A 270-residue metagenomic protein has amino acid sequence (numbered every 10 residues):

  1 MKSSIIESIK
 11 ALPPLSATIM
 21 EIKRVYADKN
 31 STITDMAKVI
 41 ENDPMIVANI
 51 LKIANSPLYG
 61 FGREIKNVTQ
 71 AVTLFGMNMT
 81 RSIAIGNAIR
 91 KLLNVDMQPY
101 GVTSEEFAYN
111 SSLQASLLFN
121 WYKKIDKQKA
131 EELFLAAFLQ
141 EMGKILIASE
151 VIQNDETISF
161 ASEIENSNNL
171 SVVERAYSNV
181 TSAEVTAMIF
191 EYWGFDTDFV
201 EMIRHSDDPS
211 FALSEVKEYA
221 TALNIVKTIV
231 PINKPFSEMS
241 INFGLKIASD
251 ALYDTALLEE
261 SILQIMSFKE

Functional and structural regions predicted by a protein language model:
M1-M142, L146-Q153, Y177-S237: Conserved alpha-helical "signature site" that marks functionally important helical segments or helix/loop junctions
M1-S4, L245-E270: Terminal helices and disordered tails flanking the catalytic cores of nucleotide-processing hydrolases
Q70, T157-V185, A212-L213, K217-A220 (+1 more regions): Divalent-cation-assisted or electrostatically stabilized phosphate/pyrophosphate-binding catalytic cores
K234-S249: Short helix/strand-capping connector loops at secondary-structure junctions
